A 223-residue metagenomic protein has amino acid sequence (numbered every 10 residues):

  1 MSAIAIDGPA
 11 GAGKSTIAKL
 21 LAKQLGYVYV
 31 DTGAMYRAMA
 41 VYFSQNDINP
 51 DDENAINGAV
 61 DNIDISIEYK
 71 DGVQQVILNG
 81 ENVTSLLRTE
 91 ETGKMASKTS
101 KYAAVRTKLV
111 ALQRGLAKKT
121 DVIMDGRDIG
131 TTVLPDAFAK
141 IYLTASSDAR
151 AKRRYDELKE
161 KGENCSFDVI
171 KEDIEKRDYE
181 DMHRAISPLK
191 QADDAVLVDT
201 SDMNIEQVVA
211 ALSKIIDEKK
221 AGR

Functional and structural regions predicted by a protein language model:
A3: Walker A (P-loop) ATP-phosphate-binding motif of ABC ATPase nucleotide-binding domains
I6: Hydrophobic anchor at the beta1->P-loop junction of P-loop NTPases
P9: P-loop (Walker A) phosphate-binding loop of NTP-binding proteins
K14: Conserved lysine of the Walker
I17: Hydrophobic positions on the alpha1 helix immediately C-terminal to the Walker A/P-loop
Q24-R88: N-terminal phosphate/diphosphate-binding loop that engages ATP/GTP or pyrophosphate donors across diverse enzyme folds
E68, Q113-T120, R127, T131-T132 (+2 more regions): Small-molecule kinase domains that catalyze NTP-dependent phosphoryl transfer to phosphate-bearing small molecules
T84-K161: ATP-dependent NMP and nucleoside kinases share a basic, alpha-helical "lid"
